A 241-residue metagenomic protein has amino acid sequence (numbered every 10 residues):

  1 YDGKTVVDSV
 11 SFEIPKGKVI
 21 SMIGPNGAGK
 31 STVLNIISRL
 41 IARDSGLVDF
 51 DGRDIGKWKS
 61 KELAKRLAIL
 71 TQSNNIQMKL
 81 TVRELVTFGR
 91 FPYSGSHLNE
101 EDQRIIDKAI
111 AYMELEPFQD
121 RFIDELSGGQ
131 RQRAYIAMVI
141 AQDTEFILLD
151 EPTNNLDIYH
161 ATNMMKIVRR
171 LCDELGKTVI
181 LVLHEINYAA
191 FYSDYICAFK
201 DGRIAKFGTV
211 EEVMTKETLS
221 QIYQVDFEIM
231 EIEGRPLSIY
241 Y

Functional and structural regions predicted by a protein language model:
I23-P25: The feature captures the beta-strand-to-loop junction immediately N-terminal to the Walker
S38: Helix-to-loop junction immediately C-terminal to a conserved catalytic motif
G46-D54, L63: Conserved ABC transporter NBD signature motif
T87, E100-F118, D143: Conserved ABC ATPase "signature" region
F122-L126, Q130: Conserved ABC ATPase signature
I147-E151: Catalytic Walker B motif of ABC-type/P-loop ATPase nucleotide-binding domains
